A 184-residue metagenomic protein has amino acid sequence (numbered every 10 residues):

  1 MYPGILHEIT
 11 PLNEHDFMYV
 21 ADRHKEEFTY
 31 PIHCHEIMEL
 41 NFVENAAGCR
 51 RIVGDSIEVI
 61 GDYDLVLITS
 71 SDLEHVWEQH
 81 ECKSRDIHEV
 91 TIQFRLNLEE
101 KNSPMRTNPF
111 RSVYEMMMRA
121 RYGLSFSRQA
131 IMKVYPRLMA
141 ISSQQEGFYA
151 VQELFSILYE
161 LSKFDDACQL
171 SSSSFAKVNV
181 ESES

Functional and structural regions predicted by a protein language model:
M1-L67, D72-H75: Generic protein-terminus/edge-of-domain signal
Y2-L12, S70-R137: A hydrophobic/aromatic-rich effector-binding and dimerization subdomain of bacterial HTH-type transcriptional regulators
I37, D86-H88, V151: A structure-centric signal for secondary-structure junctions around beta-strands
N41, V90-T91, L154, L158: Long, contiguous hydrophobic alpha-helical segments, chiefly transmembrane helices and signal peptides
E44, F94-L96, S143: Short beta-strand-to-loop capping motifs
V59, F110, A150-V151: Alpha-helix N-cap/helix-initiation sites
L124-Q129, S143-S184: Short, Lys/Arg-enriched, Trp-marked, Pro/Gly-tolerant hinge/linker segments that flank
L138-S142: Amphipathic alpha-helical segments within well-ordered protein domains
